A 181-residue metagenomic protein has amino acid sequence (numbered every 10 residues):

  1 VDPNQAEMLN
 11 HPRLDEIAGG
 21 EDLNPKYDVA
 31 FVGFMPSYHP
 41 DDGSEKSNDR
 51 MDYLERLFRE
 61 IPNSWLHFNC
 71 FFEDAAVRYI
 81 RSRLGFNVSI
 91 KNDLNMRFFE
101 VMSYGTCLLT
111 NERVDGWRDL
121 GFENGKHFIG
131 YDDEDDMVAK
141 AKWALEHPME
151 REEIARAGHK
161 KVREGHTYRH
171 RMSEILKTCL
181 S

Functional and structural regions predicted by a protein language model:
V1-L120, N124, R169, S173: Nucleotide-sugar donor-binding catalytic core of glycosyltransferases
L54-F58, A141-K142, H159, L176: Non-transmembrane alpha-helical segments in soluble domains of secreted/periplasmic/extracellular proteins
M96, D132, H166: Residue-level signal for the nucleotide or nucleotide-sugar donor/cofactor binding architecture
H127-E134, W143-P148: Conserved acidic donor-binding segment of nucleotide-sugar-dependent glycosyltransferases
E146-K177: A charged, aromatic-enriched C-terminal amphipathic alpha-helix characteristic of glycosyltransferases across folds
